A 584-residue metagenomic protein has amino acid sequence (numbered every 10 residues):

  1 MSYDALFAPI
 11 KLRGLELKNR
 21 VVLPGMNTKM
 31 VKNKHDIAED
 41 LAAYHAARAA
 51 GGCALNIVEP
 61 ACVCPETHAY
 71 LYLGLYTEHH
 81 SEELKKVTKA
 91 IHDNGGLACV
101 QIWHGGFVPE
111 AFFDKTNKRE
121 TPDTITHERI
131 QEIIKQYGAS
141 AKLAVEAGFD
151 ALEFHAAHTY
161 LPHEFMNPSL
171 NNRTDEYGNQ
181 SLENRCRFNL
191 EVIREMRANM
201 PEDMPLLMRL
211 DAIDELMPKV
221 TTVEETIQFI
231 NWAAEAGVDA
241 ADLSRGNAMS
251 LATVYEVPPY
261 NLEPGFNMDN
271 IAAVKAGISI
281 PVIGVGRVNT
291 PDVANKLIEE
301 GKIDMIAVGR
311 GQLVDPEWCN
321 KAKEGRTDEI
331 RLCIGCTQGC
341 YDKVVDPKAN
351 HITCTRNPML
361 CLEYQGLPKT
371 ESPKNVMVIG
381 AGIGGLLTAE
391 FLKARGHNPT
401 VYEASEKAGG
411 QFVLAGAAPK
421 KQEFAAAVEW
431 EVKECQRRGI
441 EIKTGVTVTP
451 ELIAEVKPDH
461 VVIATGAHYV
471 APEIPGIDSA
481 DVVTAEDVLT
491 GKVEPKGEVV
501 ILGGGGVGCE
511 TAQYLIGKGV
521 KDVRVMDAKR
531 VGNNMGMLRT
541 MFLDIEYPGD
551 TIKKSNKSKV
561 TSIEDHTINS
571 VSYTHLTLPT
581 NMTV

Functional and structural regions predicted by a protein language model:
M1-I379, I383-A394, K407, Y469-V470 (+1 more regions): Flavin-dependent oxidoreductase catalytic cores
R287, A381, A404, G504 (+1 more regions): Cofactor-binding loop segments of dinucleotide-utilizing enzymes, especially the Rossmann-like FAD- and NAD(P)+-binding
N357-K369, K433-Q436, I442-V446, E451 (+1 more regions): Glycine-rich dinucleotide-binding loop and its adjacent helix/turn
V401-R437, T490, A512-V560: Rossmann-like dinucleotide-binding cores of NAD(P)H-dependent redox enzymes
T444-I453, N556-H566: A conserved short coil-to-beta-strand element within the FAD-binding core of flavoproteins
H460-T465, L576: Short hydrophobic core segments
T574-T580: Conserved small/polar residues in nucleotide/adenosyl-binding loops
